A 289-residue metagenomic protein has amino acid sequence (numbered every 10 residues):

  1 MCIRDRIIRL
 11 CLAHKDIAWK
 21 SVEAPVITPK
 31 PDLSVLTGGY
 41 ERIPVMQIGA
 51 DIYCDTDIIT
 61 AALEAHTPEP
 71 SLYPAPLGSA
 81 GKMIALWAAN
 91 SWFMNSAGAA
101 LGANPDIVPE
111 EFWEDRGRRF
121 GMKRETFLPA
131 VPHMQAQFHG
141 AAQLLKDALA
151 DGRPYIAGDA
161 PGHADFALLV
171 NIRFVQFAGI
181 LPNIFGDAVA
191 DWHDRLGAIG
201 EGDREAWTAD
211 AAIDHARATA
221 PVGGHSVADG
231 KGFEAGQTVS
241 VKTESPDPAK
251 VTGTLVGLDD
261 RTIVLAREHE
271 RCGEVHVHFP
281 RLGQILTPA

Functional and structural regions predicted by a protein language model:
R4-D115, F233, T243, T252 (+2 more regions): GST-like domain detector, emphasizing the conserved glutathione-binding G-site in the N-terminal thioredoxin-like
A88-A198: GST-like fold's C-terminal all-alpha helical module
P161-H163, F233-G236: Short gly/pro-enriched beta-turn/loop segments at secondary-structure junctions
N171, A209, E244: Histidine- and/or cysteine-centered catalytic micro-motif in compact active-site loops
E201-A235: Mixed-charge, Lys/Arg-rich low-complexity intrinsically disordered regions
T238-E244: A short beta-strand micro-motif
D247: Phosphate-binding active sites in nucleotide-utilizing proteins
